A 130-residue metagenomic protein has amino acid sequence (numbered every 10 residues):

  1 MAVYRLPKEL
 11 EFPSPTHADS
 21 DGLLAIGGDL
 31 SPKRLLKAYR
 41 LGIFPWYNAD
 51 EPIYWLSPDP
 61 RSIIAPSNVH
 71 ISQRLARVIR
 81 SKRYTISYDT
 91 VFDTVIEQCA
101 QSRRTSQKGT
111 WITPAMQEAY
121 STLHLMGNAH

Functional and structural regions predicted by a protein language model:
M1-H130: N-acyltransferase acceptor-side catalytic subdomain
